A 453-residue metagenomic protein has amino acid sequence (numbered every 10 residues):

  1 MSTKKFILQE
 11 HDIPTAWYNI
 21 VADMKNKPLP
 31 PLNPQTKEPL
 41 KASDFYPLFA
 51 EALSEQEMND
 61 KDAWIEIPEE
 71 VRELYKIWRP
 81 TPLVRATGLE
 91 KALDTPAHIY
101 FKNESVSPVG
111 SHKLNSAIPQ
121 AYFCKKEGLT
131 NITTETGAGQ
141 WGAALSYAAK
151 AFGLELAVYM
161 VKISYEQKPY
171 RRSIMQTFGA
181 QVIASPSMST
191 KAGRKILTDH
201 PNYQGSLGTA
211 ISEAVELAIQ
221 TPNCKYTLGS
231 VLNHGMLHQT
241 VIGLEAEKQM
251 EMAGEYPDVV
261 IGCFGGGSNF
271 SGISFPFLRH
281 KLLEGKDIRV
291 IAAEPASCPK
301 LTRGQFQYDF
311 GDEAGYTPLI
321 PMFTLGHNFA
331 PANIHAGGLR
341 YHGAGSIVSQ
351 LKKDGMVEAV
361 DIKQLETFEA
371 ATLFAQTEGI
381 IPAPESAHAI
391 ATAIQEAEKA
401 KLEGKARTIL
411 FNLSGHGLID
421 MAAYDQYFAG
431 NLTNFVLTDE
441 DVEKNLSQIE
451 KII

Functional and structural regions predicted by a protein language model:
S2-L129: Positively charged, low-complexity intrinsically disordered leader regions
E66, K195-H234, I242, G254 (+4 more regions): Active-site/ligand-binding loops adjacent to catalytic centers
N103-L114, I132-W141, V231-G235, I261-G266 (+4 more regions): Active-site nucleophile and cofactor-binding loops and adjacent substrate-binding regions of central metabolic enzymes
S116, C124-I163, Y256-F270, V290 (+2 more regions): A short, small-residue-rich loop immediately preceding and capping a beta-strand
P119-L129, A143-E155, Q176-T177, S274-E284 (+1 more regions): Alpha-helix C-terminal capping segments
W141-Q204, K300-F310, M421-A429: Active-site-proximal loop->helix
F264-G272, Q364-A422, Q426-F428: Claisen-condensing/thiolase-fold acyl-transfer catalytic domains that form or cleave C-C bonds in fatty acid
